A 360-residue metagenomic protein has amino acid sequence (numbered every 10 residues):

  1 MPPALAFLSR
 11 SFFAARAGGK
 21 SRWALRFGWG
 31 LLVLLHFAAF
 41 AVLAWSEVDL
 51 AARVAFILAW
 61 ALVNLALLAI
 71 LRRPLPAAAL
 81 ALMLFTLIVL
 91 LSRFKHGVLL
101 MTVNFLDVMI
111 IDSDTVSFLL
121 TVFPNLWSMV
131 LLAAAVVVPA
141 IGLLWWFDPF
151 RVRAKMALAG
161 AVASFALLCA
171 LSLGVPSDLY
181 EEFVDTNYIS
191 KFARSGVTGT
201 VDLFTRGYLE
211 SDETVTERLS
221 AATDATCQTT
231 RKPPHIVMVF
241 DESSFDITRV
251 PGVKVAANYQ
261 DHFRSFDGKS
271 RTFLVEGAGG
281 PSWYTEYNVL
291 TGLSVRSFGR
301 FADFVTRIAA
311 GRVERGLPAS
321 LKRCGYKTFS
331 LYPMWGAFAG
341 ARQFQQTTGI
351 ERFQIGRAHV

Functional and structural regions predicted by a protein language model:
P2-S190: Transmembrane and membrane-interface helices of multi-pass, inner-membrane envelope-modifying transferases
D178-R357: Soluble catalytic regions of membrane-associated enzymes that act on cell-envelope and secretory-pathway components
